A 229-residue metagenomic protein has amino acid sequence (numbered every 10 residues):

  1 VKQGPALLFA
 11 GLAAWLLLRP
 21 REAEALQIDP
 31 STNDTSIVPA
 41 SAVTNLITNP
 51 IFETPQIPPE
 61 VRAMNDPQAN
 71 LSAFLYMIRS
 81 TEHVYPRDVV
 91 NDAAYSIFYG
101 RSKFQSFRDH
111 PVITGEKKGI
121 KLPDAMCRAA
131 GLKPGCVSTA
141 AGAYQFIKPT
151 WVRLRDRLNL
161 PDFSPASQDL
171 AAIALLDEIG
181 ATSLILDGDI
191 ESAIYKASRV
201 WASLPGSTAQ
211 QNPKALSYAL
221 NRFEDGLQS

Functional and structural regions predicted by a protein language model:
V1-Q27: Single-pass alpha-helical membrane anchors
L26-P161, L170-S229: Cell-wall polysaccharide-cleaving catalytic domain and substrate-binding groove, primarily in peptidoglycan/chitin
